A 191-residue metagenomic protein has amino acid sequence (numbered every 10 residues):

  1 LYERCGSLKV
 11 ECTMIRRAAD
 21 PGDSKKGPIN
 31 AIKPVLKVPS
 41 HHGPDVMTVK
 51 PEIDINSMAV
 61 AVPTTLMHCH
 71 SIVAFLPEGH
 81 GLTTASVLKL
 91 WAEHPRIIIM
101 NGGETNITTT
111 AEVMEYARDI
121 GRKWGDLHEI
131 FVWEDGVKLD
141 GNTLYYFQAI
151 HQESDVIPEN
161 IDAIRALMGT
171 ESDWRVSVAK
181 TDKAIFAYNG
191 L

Functional and structural regions predicted by a protein language model:
L1-S24, D173-T181, I185-A187: N-terminal Rossmann-like NAD(P) cofactor-binding subdomain of oxidoreductases, focused on the glycine-rich
L1-Y2, V46, N160-I164: Buried hydrophobic packing segments
C5-L8, I53, R96-I97, A166-V176: Structural alpha-beta junctions
L8-K9, T13-Q148: C-terminal substrate-binding/catalytic lobe of Rossmann-fold NAD(P)-dependent oxidoreductases
D119-L191: NAD(P)-dependent Rossmann-like dehydrogenase/reductase catalytic/cofactor-binding core
